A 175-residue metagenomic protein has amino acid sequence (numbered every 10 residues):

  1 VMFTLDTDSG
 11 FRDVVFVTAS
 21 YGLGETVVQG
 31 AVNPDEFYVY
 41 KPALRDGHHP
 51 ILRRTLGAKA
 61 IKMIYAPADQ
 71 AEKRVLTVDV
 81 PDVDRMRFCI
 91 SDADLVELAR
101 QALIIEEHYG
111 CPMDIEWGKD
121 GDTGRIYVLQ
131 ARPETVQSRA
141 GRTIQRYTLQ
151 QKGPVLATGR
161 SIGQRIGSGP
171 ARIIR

Functional and structural regions predicted by a protein language model:
V1-R175: Non-catalytic, soluble scaffold/interaction modules
